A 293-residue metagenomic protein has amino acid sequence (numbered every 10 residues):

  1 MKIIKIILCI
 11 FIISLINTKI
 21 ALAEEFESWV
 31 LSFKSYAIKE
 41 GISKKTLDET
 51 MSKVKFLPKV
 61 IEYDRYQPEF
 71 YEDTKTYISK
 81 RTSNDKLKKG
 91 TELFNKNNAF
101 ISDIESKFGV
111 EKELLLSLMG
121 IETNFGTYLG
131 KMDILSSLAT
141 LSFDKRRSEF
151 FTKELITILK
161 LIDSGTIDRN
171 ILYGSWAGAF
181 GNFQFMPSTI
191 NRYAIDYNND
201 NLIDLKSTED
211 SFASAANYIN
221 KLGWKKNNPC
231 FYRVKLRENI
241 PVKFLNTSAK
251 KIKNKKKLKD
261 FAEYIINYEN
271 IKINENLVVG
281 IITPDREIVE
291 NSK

Functional and structural regions predicted by a protein language model:
I4-L15: Sec-dependent N-terminal signal peptides
N17-A23: Sec/Tat signal peptide C-region and signal peptidase I cleavage site
A23-G41: Short N-terminal segments immediately surrounding and downstream of signal-peptide cleavage
I42-V279, T283-P284, I288-S292: Catalytic glycan-binding domains that act on GlcNAc-containing polysaccharides
